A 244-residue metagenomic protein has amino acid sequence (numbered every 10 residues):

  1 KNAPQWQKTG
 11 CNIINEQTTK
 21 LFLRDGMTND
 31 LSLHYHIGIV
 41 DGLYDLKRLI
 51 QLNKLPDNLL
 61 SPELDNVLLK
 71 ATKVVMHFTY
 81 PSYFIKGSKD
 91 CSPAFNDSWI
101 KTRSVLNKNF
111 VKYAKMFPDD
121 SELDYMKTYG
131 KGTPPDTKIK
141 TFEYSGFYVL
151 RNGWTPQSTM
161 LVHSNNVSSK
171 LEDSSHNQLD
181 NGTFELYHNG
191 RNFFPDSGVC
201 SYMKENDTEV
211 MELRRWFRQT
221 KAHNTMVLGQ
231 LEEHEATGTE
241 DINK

Functional and structural regions predicted by a protein language model:
N2-F22: Alpha-helical cores of eukaryotic small-GTPase signaling modules
Q5-Q7, Q17, Q51, Q157 (+3 more regions): Residue-identity detector for glutamine
W6, F78, W99, Y125 (+4 more regions): A residue-identity detector for tryptophan
L23, M27-F193: Carbohydrate-active enzyme catalytic cores, enriched for enzymes that act on polyanionic acidic polysaccharides
D180-K244: Active-site rim segments in enzyme catalytic domains, especially the processed small/beta chain of N-terminal
